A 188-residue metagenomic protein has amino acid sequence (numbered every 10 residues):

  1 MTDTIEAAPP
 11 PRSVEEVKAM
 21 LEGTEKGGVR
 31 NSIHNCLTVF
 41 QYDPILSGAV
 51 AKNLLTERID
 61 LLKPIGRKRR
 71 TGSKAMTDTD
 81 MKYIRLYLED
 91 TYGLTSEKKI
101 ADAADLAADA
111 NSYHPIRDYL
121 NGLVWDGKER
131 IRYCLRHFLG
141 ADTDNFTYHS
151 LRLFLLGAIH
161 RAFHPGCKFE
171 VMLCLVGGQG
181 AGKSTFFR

Functional and structural regions predicted by a protein language model:
M1-R130, N145-H149: N-terminal nucleic-acid engagement/recognition segments and initiation subdomains in replication, restriction
A104-R188: P-loop NTPase catalytic core of nucleic-acid-dependent motor ATPases
